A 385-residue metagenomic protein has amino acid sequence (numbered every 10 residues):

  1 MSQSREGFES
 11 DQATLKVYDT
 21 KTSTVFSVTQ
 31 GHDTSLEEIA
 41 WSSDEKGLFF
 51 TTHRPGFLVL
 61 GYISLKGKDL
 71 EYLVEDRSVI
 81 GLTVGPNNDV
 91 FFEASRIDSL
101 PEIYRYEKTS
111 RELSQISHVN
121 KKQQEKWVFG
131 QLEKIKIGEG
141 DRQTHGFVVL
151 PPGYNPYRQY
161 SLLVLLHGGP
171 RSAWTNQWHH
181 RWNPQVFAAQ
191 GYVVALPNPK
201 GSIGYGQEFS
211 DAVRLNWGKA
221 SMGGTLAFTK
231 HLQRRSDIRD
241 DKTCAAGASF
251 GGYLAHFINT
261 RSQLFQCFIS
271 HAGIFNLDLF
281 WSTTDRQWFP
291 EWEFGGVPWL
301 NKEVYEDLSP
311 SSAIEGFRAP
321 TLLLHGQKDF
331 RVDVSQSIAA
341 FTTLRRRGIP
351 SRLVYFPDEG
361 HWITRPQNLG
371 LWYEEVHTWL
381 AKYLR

Functional and structural regions predicted by a protein language model:
M1-K16, S27-L36, T51-G61, E75-R77 (+3 more regions): A flexible loop/linker signature enriched in serine peptidases of the S9 family
E6, R111, V119-D241, A248-S249 (+2 more regions): Cap/lid segment of the alpha/beta-hydrolase catalytic domain
D19-S23, I63-K68, E107-R111: Short loop/turn segments that connect beta-strands within beta-propeller blades
D44-K46, N87-N88: Short coil/turn segments that connect the beta-strands within blades of beta-propeller domains
L196-R385: Active-site-proximal cap/loop segments of hydrolase catalytic domains
